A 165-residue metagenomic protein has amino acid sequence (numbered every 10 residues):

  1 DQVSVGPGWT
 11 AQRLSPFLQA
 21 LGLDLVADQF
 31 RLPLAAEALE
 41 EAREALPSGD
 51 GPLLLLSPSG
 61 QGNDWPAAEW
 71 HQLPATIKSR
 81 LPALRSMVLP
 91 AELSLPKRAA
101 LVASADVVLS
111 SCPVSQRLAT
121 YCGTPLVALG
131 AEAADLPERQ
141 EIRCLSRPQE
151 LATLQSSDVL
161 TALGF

Functional and structural regions predicted by a protein language model:
D1-F165: Catalytic machinery of carbohydrate-active enzymes, primarily nucleotide-sugar-dependent glycosyltransferases
